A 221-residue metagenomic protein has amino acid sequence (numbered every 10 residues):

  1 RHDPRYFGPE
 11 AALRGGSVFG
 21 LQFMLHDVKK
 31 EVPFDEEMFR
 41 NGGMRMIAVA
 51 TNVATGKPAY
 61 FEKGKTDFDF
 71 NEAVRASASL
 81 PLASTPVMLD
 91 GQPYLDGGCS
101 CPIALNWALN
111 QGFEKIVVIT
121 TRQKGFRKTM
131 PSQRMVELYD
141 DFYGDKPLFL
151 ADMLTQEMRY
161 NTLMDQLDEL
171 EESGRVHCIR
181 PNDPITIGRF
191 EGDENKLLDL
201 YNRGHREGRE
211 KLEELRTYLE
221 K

Functional and structural regions predicted by a protein language model:
R1-K221: Patatin-like phospholipase
